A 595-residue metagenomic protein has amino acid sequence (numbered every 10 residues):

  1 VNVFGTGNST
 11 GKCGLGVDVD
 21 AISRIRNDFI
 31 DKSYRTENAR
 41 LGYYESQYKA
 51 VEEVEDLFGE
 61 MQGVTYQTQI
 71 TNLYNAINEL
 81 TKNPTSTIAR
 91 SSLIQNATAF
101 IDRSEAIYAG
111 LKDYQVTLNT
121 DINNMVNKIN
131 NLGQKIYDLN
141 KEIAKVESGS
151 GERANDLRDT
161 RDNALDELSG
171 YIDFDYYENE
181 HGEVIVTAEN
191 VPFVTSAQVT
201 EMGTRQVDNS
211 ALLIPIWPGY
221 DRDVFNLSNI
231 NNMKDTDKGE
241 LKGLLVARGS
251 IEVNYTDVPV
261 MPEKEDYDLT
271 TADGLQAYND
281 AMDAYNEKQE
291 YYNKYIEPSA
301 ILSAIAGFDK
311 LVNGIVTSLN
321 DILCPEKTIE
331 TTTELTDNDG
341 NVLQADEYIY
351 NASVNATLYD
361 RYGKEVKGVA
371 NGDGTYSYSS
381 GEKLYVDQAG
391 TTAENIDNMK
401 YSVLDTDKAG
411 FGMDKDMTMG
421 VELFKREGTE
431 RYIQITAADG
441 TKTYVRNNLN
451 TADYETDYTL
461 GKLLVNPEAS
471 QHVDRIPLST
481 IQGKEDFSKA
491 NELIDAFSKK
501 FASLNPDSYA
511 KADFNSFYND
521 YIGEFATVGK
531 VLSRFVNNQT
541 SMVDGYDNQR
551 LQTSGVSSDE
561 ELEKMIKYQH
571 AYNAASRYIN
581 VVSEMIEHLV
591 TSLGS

Functional and structural regions predicted by a protein language model:
V1-S595: Structural signature of extracellular appendage/secretion-system components
